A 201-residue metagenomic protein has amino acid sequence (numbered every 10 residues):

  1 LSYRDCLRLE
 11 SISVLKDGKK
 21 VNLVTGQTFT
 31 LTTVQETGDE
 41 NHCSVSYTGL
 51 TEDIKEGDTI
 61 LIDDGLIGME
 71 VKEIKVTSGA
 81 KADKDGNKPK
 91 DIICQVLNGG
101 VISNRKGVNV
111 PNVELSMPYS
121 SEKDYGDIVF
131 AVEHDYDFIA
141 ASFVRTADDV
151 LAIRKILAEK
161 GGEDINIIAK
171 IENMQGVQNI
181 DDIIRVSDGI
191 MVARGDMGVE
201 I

Functional and structural regions predicted by a protein language model:
L1-I201: Non-catalytic helical/linker scaffolds that mediate oligomerization, partner binding, and domain coupling around large
